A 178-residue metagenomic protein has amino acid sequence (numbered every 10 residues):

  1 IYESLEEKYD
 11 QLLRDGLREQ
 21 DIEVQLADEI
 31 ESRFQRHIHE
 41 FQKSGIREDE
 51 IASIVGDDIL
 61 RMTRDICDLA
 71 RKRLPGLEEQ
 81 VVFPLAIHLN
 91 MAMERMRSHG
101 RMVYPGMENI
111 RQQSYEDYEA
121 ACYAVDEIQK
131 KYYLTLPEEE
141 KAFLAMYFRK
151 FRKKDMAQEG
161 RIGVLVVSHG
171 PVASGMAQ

Functional and structural regions predicted by a protein language model:
I1-Q178: A cross-family "folded-core" feature that marks the main globular domain of proteins
